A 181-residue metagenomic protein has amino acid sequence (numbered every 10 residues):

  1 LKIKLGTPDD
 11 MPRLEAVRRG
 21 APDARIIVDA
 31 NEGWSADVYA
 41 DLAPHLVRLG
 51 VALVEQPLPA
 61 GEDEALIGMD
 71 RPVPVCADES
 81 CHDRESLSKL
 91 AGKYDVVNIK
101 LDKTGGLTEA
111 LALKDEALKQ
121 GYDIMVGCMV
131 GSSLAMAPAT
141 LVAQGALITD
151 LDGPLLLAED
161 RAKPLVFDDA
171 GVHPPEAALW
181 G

Functional and structural regions predicted by a protein language model:
L1, D29, V54, L90 (+3 more regions): Conserved, mostly hydrophobic/aromatic
L1-P72: Metal-dependent enolase-superfamily TIM-barrel catalytic cores that perform enediolate-based chemistry
K4-P8, D29-G33, P57-G61, S80-H82 (+3 more regions): Active-site beta-loop-alpha junctions enriched in small/polar residues
G20-A24, P44-A52, D70-V75, A91-N98 (+2 more regions): Glycine-enriched alpha-helix->loop->beta-strand junction motifs that scaffold or abut catalytic
A21, L101-K103, L111-C128, A170-A177: P-loop/Walker A phosphate-binding loop and immediately adjacent motor/lid segment at beta-alpha junctions
A36-L46, D83-K93, G105, L113 (+1 more regions): Catalytic cores of alpha/beta
L66-H82, S88: Oxyanion-binding "anion nests"
G127-G181: Flexible C-terminal active-site loop/helix
